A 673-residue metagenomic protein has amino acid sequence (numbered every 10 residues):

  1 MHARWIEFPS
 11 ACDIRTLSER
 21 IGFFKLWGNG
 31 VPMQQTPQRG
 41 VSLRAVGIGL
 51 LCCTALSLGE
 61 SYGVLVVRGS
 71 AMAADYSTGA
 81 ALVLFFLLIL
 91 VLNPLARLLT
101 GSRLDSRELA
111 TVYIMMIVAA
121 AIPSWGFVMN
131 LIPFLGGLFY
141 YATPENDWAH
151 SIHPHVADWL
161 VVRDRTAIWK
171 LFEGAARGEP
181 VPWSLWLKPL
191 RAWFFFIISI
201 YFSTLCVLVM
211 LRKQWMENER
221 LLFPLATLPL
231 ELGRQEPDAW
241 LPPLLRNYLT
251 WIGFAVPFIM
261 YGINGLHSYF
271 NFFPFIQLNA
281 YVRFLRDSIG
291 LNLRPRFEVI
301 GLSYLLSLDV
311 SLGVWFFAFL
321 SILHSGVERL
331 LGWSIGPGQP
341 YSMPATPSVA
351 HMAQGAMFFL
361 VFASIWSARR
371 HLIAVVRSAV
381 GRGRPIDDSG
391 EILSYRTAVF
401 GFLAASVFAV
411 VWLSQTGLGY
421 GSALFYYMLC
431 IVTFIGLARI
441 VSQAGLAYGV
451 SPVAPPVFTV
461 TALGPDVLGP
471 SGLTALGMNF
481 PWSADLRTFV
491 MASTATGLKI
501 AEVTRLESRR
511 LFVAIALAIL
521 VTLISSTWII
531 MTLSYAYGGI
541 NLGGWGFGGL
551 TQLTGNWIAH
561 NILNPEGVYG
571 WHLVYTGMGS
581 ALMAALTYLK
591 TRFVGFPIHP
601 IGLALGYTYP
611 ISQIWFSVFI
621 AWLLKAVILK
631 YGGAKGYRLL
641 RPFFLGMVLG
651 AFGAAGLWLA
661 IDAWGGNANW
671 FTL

Functional and structural regions predicted by a protein language model:
A3, A11-D13, E19: Short hydrophobic alpha-helical segments enriched in small aliphatic residues
F8, F23-F24: Aromatic (phenylalanine/tyrosine) cluster motif
M33-Q35, A45, P344-P347, A516-L520 (+1 more regions): Membrane-embedded transmembrane-helix bundle of lipid-linked glycan/lipid transferases
G47-L403, F408-F480, R487-T488, S526-F547 (+5 more regions): Transmembrane-helix bundle segments that line or gate the permeation/cavity pathway in multi-pass membrane proteins
P224-P237, A492-T504, S508-R510, I515-S526 (+3 more regions): Helix-loop-helix junctions within the multi-pass membrane cores of secondary transporters/permeases
M428-L429, I515-T522, L645-V648: A glycine-rich phosphate-binding loop feature that marks nucleotide/adenosyl-phosphate handling sites
N556, N561-F644, L657, A663-W664 (+1 more regions): Catalytic alpha/beta core of large soluble enzyme barrels
